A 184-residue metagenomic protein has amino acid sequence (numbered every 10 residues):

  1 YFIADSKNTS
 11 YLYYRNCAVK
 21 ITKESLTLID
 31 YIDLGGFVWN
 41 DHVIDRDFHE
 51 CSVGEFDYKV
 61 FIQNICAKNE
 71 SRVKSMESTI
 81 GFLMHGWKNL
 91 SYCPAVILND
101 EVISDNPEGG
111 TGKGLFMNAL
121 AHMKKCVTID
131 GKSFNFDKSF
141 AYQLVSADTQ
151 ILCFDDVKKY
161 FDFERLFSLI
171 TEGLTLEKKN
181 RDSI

Functional and structural regions predicted by a protein language model:
Y1-T22: Extended, Lys/Arg-enriched charged tracts that mediate electrostatic binding to polyanionic substrates
F2-T9, D137-Y142, K179-I184: Catalytic micro-motifs at enzyme active sites that drive phosphoryl/nucleotidyl and oxygen chemistry
V19-D148: P-loop NTPase catalytic core of nucleic-acid-dependent motor ATPases
G114, L152, L166: Acidic, glycine-rich loop-and-beta core segments that form the ion-binding/anion-interacting portion of active sites
K125, D162-I184: Conserved catalytic/switch belt of AAA+ P-loop NTPases
Q143-A147, K159-Y160, I184: Conserved catalytic network of the ASCE P-loop NTPase/AAA+ motor domain
D148-I151, G173-T175: Loop/turn-to-beta-strand initiation segments
F154-V157: Walker B catalytic acidic pair
